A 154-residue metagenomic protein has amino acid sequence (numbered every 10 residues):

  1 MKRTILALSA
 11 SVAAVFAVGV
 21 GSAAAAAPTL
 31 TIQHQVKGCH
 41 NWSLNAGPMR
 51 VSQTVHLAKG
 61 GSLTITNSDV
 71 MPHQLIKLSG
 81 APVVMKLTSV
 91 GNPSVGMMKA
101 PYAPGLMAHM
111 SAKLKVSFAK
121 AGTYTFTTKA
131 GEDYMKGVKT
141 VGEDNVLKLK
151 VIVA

Functional and structural regions predicted by a protein language model:
R3-A13: Sec-dependent N-terminal signal peptides
V15-A23: C-terminal segment of classical bacterial N-terminal signal peptides
A27-S62: N-terminal edge beta-strand
P28-Q33, G96-A154: Extracellular/periplasmic metallocenter environments
V36, N67-M71, K77-A81, K120 (+2 more regions): A mature extracytoplasmic/lumenal domain signature
S52-K77, K113-A119: Beta-strand cores of secreted/periplasmic/IMS beta-sandwich domains, seen most often in copper-related folds
I76-V95: Short, compositionally biased
